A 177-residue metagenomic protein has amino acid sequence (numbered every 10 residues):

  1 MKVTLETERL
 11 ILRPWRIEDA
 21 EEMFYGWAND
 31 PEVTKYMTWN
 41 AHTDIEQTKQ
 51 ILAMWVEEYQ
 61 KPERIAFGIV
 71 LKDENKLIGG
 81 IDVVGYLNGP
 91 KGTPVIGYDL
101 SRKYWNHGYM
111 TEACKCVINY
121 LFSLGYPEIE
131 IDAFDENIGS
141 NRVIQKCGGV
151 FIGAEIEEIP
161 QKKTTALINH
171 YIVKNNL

Functional and structural regions predicted by a protein language model:
M1-E22, G26-E32, A66, V70-L177: Acyl-donor (CoA/ACP) binding surface of acyl/acetyltransferases
T34-M54, I65: Conserved GNAT-fold acetyl-CoA-binding loop/helix
T38-H42, M54-V56, L71, N141-K146: N-terminal start-of-chain detector that recognizes signal peptides and the immediate post-cleavage beginning
E57-P62: Short loop/turn motifs at secondary-structure junctions and domain boundaries
